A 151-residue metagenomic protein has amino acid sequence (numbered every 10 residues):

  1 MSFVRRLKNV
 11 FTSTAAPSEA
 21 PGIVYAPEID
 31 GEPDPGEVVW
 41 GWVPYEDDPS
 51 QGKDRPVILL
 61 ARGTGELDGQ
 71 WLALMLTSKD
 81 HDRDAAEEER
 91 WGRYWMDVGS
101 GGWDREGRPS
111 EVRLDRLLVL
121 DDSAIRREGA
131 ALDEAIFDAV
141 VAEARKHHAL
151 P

Functional and structural regions predicted by a protein language model:
M1-P56, L60-P151: Conserved functional hotspots at enzyme active or ligand-binding sites that engage polyanionic ligands
